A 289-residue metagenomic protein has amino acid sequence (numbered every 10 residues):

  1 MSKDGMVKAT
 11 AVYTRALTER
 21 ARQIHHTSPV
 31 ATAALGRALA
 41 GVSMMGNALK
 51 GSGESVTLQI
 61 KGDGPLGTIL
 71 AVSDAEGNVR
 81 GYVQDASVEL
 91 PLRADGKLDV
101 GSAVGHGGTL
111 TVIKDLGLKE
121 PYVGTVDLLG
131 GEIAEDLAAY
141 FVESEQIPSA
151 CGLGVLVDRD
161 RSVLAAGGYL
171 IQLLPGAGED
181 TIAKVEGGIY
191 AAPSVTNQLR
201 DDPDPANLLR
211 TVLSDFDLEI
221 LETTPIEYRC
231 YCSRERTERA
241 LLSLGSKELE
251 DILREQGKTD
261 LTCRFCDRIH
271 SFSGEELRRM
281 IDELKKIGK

Functional and structural regions predicted by a protein language model:
M1-E222: Interaction interfaces in information-processing and related assembly proteins
Y190-K289: Cys/His-clustered metal-coordination modules, chiefly Zn-binding fingers
